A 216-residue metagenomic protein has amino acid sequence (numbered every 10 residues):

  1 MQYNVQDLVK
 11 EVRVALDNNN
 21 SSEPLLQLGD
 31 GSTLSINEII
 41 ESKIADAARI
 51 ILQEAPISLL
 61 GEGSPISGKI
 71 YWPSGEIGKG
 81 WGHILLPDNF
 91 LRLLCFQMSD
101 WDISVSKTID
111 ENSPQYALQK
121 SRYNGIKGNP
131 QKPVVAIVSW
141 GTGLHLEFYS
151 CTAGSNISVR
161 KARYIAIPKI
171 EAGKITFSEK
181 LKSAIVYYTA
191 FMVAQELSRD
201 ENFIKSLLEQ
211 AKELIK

Functional and structural regions predicted by a protein language model:
M1-K216: Glycine-enriched, solvent-exposed interface loops adjoining structured elements
